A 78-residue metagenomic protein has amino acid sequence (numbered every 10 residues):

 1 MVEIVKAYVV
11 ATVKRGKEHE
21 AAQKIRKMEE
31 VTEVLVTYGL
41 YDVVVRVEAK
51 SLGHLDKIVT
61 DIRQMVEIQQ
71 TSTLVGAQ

Functional and structural regions predicted by a protein language model:
M1-Q78: A compositional/biophysical signature of low hydrophobicity enriched in polar/charged and small residues
